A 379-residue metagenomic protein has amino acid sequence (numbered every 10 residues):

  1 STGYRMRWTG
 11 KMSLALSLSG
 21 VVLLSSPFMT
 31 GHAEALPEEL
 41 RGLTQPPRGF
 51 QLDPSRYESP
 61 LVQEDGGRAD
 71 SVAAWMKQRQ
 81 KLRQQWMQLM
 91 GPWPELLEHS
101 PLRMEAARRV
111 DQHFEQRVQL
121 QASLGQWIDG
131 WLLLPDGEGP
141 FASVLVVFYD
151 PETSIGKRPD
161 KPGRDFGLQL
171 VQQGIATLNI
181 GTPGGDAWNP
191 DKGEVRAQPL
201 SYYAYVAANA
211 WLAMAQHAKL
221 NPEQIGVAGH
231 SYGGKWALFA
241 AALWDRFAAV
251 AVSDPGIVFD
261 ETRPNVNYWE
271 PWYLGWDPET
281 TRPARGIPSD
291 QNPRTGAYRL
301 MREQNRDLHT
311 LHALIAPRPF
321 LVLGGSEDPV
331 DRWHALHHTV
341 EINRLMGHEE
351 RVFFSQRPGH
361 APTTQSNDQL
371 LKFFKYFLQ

Functional and structural regions predicted by a protein language model:
G31-Q88, P92: N-terminal pre-domain segments of enzymes
W93-E138: N-terminal cap/lid segment of alpha/beta-hydrolase-fold proteins
G130, P140-D150: Short beta-strand element of the alpha/beta-hydrolase
V146-Q216, T262-V266: Cap/lid segment of the alpha/beta-hydrolase catalytic domain
N209-W272: Primarily recognizes the serine-hydrolase "nucleophile elbow" in alpha/beta-hydrolase and SGNH/GDSL folds
A242, M301-V352: Serine-hydrolase catalytic core
A249-L311, R332, R344-E349: Mobile cap/lid helix-loop segments that gate and shape the active-site cleft of serine hydrolases
L336-Q379: C-terminal catalytic histidine-bearing segment of alpha/beta-hydrolase fold enzymes
